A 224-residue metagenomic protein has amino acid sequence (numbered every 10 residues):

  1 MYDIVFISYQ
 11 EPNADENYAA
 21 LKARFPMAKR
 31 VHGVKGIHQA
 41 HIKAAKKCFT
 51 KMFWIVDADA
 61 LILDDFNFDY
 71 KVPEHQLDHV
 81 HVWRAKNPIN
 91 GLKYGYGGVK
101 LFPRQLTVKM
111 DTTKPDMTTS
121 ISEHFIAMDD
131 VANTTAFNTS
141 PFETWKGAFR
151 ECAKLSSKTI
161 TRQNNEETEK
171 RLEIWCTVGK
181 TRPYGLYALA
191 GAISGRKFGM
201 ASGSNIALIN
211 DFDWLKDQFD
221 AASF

Functional and structural regions predicted by a protein language model:
M1-K47: N-terminal anchoring/stem segment of glycosyltransferases
P12-N13, I62, I89, V108: Flexible, glycine-rich phosphate/dinucleotide-binding loops and adjacent beta-alpha linkers at cofactor/substrate
I42, D64-H75: Short alpha-helix within the catalytic core of nucleotide-sugar-dependent glycosyltransferases
F53: Short aromatic/hydrophobic "clamp" motif used to bind/position activated sugar donors
D57-L61: The conserved acidic donor/metal-binding loop of glycosyltransferases
Y70-F224: Catalytic-site signature of metal-activated, phosphate-bearing donor transferases, centered on the GT-A/GT-A-like
